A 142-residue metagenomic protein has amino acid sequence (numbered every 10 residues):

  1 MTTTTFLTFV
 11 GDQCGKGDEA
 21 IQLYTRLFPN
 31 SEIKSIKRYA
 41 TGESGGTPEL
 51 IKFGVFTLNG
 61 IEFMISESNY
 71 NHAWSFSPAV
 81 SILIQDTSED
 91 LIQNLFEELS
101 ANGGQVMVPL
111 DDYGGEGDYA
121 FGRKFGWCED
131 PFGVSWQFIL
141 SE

Functional and structural regions predicted by a protein language model:
M1-L23, P29-R38, I139-E142: N-terminal beta-strand motif that seeds the catalytic metal site of vicinal oxygen chelate
T2, I51, S77-A79: Short, solvent-exposed loop/turn segments at the edges of secondary structure
T5, Y24, F56, L99 (+1 more regions): Terminal peptide-recognition signature
L7, F56, I82-I84: Preference for bulky hydrophobic residues occupying beta-strand positions in well-ordered beta-sheet regions
Q13, L27, E62, N69 (+2 more regions): Vicinal oxygen chelate
K34-A40, V108-Y113: A short, aromatic/hydrophobic, helix- or strand-capping loop or linear motif that either lines the entrance/gate
K37-S75, W136-F138: Conserved short beta-strand elements that form part of the metal-binding/catalytic scaffold of enzyme active sites
E129-W136: Short, glycine-anchored, charge-dense loop/turn motifs used at functional sites
